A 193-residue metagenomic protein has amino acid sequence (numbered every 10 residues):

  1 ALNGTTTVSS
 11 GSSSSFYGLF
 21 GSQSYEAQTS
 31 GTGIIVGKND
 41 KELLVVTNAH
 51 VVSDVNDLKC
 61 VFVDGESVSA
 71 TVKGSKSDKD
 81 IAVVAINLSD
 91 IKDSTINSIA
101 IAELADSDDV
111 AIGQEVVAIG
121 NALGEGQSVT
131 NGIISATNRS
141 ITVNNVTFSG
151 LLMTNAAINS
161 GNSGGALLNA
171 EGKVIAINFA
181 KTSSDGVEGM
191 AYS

Functional and structural regions predicted by a protein language model:
A1-S193: Serine-dependent protease modules
